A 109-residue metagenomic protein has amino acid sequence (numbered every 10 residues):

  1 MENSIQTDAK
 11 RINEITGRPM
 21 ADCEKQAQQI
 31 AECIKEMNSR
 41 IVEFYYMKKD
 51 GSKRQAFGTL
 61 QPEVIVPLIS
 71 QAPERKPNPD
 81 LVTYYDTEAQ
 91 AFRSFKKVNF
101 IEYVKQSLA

Functional and structural regions predicted by a protein language model:
I15-E32, F57, Q61-S70: Charged, amphipathic alpha-helical segments
I34-E36: Small beta-barrel nucleic-acid-binding modules, principally OB-folds
N38-Y46: A short, Trp-centered hydrophobic/proline-enriched beta-strand micro-motif
K48-D80, Y85-E88: Short, conserved turn/kink motifs that form compact alpha/beta structural patches or helix kinks used as
K76-A109: Short, compact, well-ordered microdomains
